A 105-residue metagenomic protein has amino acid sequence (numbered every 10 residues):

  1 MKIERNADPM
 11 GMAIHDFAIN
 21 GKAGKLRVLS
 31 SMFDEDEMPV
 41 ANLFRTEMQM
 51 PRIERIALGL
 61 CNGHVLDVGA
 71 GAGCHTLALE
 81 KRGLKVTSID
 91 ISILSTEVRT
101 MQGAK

Functional and structural regions predicted by a protein language model:
M1-L29: N-terminal auxiliary segments of SAM/dcSAM-dependent transferases
V28-D36: Blade/loop signatures of beta-propeller domains
E35, I53-I56, G73-T76: A short alpha-helix capping/helix-coil boundary motif
D36-L43: Short, basic, glycine/proline-bearing loop/turn elements
F44-H64: Conserved alpha-helix/loop element of class I SAM-dependent methyltransferases that forms part of the SAM/SAH-binding
D67: Class I SAM-dependent methyltransferase core
A70-K105: Class I SAM-dependent methyltransferase SAM/SAH-binding core
